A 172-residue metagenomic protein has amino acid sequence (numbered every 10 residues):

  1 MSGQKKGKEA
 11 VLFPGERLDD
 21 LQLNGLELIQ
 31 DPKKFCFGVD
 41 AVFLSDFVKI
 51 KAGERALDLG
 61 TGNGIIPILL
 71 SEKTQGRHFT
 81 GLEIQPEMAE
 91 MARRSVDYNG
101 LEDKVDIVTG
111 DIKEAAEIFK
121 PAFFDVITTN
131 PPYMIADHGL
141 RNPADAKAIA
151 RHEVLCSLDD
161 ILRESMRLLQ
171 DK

Functional and structural regions predicted by a protein language model:
M1-E16, Q30: N-terminal auxiliary segments of SAM/dcSAM-dependent transferases
G15-R17, G53, A122, K172: Glycine-centered loop/turn motifs
D19-P32: Conserved class I S-adenosyl-L-methionine
I29-I50: Conserved SAM-binding loop and adjacent beta-strand
F47-T129, M134-L140: Conserved SAM/SAH cofactor-binding pocket of Class I
Q75-H78, R167-K172: Short, surface-exposed connector motifs at secondary-structure boundaries
P131-D160, E164-Q170: Mobile active-site "lid"/loop adjacent to the S-adenosyl-L-methionine
